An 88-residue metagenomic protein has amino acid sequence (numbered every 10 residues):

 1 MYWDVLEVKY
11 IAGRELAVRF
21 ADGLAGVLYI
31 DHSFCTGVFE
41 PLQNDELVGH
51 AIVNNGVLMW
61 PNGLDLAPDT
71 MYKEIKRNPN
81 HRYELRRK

Functional and structural regions predicted by a protein language model:
M1-K88: Motif-centric detector for short Cys/His coordination patterns
